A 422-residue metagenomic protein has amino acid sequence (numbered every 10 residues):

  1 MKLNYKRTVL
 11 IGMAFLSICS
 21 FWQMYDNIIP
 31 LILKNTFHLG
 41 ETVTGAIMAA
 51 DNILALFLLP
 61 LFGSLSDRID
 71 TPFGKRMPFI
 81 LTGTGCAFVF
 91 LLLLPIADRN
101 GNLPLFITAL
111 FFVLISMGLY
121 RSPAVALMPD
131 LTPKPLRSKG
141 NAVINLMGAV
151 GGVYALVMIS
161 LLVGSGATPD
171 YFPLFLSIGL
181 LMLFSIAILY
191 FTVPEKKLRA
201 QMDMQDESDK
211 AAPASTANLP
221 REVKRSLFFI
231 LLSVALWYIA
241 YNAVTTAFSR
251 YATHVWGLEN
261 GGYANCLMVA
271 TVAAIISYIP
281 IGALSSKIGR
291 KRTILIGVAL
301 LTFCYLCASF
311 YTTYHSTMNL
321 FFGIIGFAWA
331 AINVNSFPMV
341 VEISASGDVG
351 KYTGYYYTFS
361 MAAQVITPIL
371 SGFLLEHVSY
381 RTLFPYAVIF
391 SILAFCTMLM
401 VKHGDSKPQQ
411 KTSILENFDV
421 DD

Functional and structural regions predicted by a protein language model:
M1-N4, K197-L232, I414-D422: Juxtamembrane intracellular "pre-TM" segments in multi-pass secondary transporters
M1-N52, F229, S233, Y238-E259: Helix-loop boundary and gating motifs at the non-cytosolic
A55, K139-S160, Y357-T367: Glycine-rich segments within core transmembrane alpha-helices of 12-TM secondary carriers
L59-F73, S277-R290, L375: Helix-to-loop junctions at the C-terminal end of transmembrane segments in multipass secondary transporters
I80-N100, A299-T313: C-terminal ends and interior cores of transmembrane alpha-helices in multi-pass membrane transporters/permeases
F90-L94, G101-Y120, T317-A331: Hydrophobic core of transmembrane alpha-helices in multi-pass small-molecule transporters, especially MFS/SLC-type
L119-T132, A331-A345: Intracellular juxtamembrane helix-capping segments at the cytosolic ends of symmetry-related transmembrane helices
K291-N335: C-terminal transmembrane helical hairpin of 12-TM major facilitator-type secondary transporters
